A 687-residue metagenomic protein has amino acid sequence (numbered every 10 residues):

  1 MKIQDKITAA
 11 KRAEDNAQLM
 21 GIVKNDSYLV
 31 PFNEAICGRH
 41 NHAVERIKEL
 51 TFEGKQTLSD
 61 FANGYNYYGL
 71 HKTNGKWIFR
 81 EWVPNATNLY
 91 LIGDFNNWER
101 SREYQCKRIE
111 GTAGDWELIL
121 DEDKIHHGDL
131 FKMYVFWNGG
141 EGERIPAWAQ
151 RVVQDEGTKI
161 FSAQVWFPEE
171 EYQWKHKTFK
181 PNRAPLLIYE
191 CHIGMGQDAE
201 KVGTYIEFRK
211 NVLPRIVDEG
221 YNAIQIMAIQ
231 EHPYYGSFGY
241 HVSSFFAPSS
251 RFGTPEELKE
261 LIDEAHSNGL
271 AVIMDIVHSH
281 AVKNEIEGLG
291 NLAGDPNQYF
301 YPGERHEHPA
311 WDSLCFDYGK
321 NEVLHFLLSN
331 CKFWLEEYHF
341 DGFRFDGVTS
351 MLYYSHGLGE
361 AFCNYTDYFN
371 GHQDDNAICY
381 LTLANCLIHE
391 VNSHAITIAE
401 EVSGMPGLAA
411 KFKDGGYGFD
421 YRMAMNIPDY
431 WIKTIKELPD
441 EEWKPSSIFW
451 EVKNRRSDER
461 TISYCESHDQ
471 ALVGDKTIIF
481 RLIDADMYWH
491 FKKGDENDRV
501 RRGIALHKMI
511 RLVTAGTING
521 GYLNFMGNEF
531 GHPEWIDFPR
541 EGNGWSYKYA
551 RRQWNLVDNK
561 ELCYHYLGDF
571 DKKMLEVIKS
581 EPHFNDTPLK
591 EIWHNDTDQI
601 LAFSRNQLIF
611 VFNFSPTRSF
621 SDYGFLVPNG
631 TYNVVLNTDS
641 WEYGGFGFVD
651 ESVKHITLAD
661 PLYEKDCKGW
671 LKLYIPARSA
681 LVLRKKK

Functional and structural regions predicted by a protein language model:
M1-P185, G194, I206-V217, R499-K508 (+3 more regions): Carbohydrate-interacting/catalytic domains
V83-N85, F95, E110, E122 (+10 more regions): Short, flexible loop/turn elements at secondary-structure junctions
V153, E171, K175-R183, I188 (+3 more regions): Substrate-binding/active-site clefts of carbohydrate-active enzymes
T204-F208, T254-E257, E322-L327, Q373-Y380 (+4 more regions): Soluble or luminal CAZymes and related metallo-dependent hydrolases
V212, E257, L261, V323-W334 (+4 more regions): Alpha-helical packing segments of well-folded alpha/beta enzyme cores
A247-R251, D367-D375, D495-R501, Q553-H565: A short acidic, glycine-rich active-site loop that binds or catalyzes chemistry on phosphate/adenosine moieties
H339-D341, G359-Y547, K579-G624, T631 (+2 more regions): Conserved alpha/beta catalytic core and glycan-binding cleft of carbohydrate-active enzymes
